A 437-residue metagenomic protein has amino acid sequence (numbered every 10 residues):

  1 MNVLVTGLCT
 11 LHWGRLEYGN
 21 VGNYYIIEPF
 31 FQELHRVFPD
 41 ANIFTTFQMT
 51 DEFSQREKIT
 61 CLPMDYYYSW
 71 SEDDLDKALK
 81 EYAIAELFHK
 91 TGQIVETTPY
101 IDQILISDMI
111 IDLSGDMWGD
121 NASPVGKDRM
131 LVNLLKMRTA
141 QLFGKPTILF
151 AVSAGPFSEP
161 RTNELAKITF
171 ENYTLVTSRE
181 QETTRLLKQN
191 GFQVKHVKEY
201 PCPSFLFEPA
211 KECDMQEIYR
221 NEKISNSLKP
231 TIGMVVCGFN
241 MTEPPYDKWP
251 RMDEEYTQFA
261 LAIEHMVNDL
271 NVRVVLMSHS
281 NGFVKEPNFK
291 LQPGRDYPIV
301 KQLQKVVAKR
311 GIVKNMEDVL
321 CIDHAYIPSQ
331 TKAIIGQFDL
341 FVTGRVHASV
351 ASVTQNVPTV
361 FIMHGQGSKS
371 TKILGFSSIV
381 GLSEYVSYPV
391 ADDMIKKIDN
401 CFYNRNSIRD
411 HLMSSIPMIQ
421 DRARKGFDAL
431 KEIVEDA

Functional and structural regions predicted by a protein language model:
M1-A437: Active-site anion-handling motifs in enzyme catalytic cores
